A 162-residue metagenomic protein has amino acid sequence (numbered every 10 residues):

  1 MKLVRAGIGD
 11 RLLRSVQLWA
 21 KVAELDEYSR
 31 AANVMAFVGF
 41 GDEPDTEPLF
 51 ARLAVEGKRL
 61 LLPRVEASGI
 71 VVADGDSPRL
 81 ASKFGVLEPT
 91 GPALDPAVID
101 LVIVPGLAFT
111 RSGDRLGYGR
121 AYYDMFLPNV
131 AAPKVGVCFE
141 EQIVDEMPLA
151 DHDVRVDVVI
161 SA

Functional and structural regions predicted by a protein language model:
M1-A93: N-terminal active-site beta-alpha-beta segment that forms phosphate/nucleotide-binding and substrate-recognition loops
S68-A162: Conserved phosphate- and dinucleotide-binding cores of soluble alpha/beta proteins, encompassing both enzyme active
